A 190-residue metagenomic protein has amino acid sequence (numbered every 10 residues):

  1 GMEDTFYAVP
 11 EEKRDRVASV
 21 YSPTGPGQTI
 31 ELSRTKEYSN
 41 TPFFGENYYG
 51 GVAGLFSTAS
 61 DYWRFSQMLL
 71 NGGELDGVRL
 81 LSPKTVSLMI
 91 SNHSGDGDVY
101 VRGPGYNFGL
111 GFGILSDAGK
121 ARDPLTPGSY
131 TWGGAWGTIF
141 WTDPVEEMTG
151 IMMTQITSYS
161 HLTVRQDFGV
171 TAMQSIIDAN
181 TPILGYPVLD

Functional and structural regions predicted by a protein language model:
G1-T126: Short, surface-exposed loop or secondary-structure junction motifs that flank catalytic or metal-binding residues
R14, S158-Y159: Flexible, glycine-rich phosphate/dinucleotide-binding loops and adjacent beta-alpha linkers at cofactor/substrate
G25, P144-V145: Short acidic-glycine loop/turn motifs at beta-strand connectors
N71-L75, K84-T85, I90-D98, D117 (+1 more regions): Short, gly/Ser/Thr-rich active-site loops of penicillin-recognizing serine hydrolases
G128, E146: Active-site beta-strand/loop architecture of penicillin-binding DD-peptidases
T131: Short, structured beta-strand/loop micro-motifs enriched in basic residues and often containing a Trp
G134-W136: Short, small/polar residue-rich loop motifs at catalytic or cofactor-binding pockets
F140-W141, E147-I156: Short, well-ordered beta-strand elements
